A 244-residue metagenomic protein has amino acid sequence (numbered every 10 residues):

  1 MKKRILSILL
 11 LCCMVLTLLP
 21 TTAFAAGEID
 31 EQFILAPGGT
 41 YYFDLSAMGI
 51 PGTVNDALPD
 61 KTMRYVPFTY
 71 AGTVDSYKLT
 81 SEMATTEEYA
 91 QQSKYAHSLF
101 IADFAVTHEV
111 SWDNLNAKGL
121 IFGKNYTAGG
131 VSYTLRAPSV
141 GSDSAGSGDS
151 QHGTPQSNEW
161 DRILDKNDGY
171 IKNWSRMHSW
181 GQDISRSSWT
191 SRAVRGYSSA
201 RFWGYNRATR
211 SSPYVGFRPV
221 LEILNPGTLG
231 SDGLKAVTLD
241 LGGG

Functional and structural regions predicted by a protein language model:
M1-L9: Bacterial N-terminal signal peptides that target proteins for export
L11-C13: Repetitive helical segments and hydrophobic/amphipathic motifs
L16-E28: Sec-dependent signal peptide cleavage junction
A25-F100, L224-G227: GGW-centered surface loops in extracellular recognition modules
G27-E31, E87-Y89, F104-V110, A117-G230: C-terminal, surface-exposed recognition/capping segments
I34-P37, G227-G244: Secondary-structure capping and domain/repeat boundary segments
Y95-H97, P213-V215, K235: Residues that flank catalytic or metal-binding motifs in active/ligand-binding sites
I101, P219, L239: Terminal peptide-recognition signature
